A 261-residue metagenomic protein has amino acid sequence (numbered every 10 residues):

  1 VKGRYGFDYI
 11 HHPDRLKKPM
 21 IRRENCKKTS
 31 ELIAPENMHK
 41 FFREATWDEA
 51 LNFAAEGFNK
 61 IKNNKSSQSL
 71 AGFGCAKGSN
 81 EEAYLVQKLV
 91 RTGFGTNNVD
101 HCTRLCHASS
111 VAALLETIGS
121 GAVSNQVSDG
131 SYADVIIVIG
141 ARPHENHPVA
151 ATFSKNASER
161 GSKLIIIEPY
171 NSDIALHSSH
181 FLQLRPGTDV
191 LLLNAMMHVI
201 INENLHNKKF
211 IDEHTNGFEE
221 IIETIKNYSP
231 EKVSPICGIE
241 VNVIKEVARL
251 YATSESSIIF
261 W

Functional and structural regions predicted by a protein language model:
V1-E203, E240-V243: N-terminal export/assembly segments and adjacent metallocofactor-ligating motifs of anaerobic energy-metabolism
K60-S67, V99, N202-H206, N227-S234 (+1 more regions): Intrinsically disordered or highly flexible coil/loop and linker segments, enriched in small and charged/polar residues
S66, S131-D134, K208-I211, I225-K226: A short alpha-helix capping/helix-coil boundary motif
S66-G74, C102-L105, K208-T215, P235-I236 (+2 more regions): Short coil/turn segments at secondary-structure boundaries
I118-S124, I211-E220: Active-site-adjacent structural elements in folded domains
D129, N204-H206, T215-G217: Short, flexible segments with low predicted structural confidence
M196, H214-W261: Active-site phosphate/pyrophosphate-binding segments
